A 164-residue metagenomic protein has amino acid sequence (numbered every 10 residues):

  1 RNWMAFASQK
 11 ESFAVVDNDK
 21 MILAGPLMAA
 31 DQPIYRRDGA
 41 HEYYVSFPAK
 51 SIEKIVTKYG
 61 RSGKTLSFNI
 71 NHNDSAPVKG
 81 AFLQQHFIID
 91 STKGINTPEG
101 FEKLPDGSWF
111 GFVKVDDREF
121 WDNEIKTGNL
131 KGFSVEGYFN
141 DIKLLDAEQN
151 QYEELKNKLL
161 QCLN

Functional and structural regions predicted by a protein language model:
R1-N164: Signature of dsDNA virion morphogenesis modules
